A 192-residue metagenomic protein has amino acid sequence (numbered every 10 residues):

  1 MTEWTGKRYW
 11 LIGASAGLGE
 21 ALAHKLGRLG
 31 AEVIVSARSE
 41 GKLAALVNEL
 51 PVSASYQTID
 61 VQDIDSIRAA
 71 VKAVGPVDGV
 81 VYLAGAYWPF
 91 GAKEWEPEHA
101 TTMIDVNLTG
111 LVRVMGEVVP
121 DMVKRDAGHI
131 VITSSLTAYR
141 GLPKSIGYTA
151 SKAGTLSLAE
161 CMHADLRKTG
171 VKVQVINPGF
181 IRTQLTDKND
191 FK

Functional and structural regions predicted by a protein language model:
S15-A16: Conserved glycine-rich cofactor-binding loop
L29-L46: Conserved glycine-rich Rossmann-like NAD(P)H-binding loop of the short-chain dehydrogenase/reductase
L50-D65: Rossmann-fold cofactor-recognition segment
A86, K93-R113, T155: Catalytic Tyr-X3-Lys loop
K93, L142-I146, N189: Active-site loop immediately N-terminal to the catalytic Tyr-X3-Lys motif of short-chain dehydrogenase/reductase
M115, S151: Active-site helix of classical SDR
S135: Residue(s) in the substrate-gating loop at a strand-loop-helix junction that position the organic substrate next
A164-K192: SDR active-site lid
